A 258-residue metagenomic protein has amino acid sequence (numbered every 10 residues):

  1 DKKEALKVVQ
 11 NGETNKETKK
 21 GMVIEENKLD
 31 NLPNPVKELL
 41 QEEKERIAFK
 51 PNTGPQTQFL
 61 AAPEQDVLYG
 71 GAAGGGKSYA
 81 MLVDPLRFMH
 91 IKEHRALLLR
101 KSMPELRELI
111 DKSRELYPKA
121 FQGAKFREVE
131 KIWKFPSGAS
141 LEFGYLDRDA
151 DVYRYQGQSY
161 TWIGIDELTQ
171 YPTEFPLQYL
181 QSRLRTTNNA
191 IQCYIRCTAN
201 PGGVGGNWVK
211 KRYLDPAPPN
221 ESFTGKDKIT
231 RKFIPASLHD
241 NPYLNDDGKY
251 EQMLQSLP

Functional and structural regions predicted by a protein language model:
K2-P258: Phosphate/NTP-binding elements of NTP-utilizing enzymes
